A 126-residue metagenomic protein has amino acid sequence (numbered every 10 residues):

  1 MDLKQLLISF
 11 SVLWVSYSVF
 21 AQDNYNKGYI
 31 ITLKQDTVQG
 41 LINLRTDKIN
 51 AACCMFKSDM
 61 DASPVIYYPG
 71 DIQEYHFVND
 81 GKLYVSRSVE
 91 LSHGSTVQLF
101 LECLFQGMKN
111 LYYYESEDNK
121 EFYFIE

Functional and structural regions predicted by a protein language model:
M1-Y25, G40: Bacterial Sec-dependent N-terminal signal peptides
A21, Y25-Q35: Transition segments tied to proteolytic processing and entry into folded domains
I31-E126: Aromatic-patch recognition
